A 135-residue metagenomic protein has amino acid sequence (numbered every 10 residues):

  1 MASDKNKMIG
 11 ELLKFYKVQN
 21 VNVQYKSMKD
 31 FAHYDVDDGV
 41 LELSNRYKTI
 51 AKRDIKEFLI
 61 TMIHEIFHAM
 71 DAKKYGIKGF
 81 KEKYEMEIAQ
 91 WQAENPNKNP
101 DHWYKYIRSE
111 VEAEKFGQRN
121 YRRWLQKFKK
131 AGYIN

Functional and structural regions predicted by a protein language model:
M1-V40, N45: Auxiliary, metal-adjacent structural segments of Zn-dependent hydrolase domains
D4-K5, I55, L59, K105 (+1 more regions): Hydrophobic (often cysteine-bearing) scaffold residues that line and stabilize catalytic clefts of nucleotide/cofactor
Y16-V21, G79-N135: Metalloprotease/metallohydrolase-associated module, dominated by Zn2+-dependent proteases
V40, N45-T49, F67, D71 (+1 more regions): Secondary-structure boundary/capping motif
E42-M62: Short pre-active-site segment immediately N-terminal to the catalytic Zn-binding motif
E65-E82: Catalytic Zn2+-binding segment of zinc metalloproteases
